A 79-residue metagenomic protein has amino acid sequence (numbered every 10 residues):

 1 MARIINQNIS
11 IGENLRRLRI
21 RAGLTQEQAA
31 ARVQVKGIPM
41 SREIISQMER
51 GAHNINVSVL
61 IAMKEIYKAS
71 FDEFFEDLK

Functional and structural regions predicted by a protein language model:
M1-A22: A short, Lys/Arg-rich alpha-helix, primarily the initiator
N14, I44-Q47, V59, E73: Residue-level recognition of specific faces of alpha-helices
L18, R32, M48, D77: Residues in the recognition helix of alpha-helical DNA-binding motifs
G23-Q47: Short alpha-helical DNA-recognition segment
N56-E73: DNA major-groove recognition helix of helix-turn-helix/homeodomain DNA-binding modules
